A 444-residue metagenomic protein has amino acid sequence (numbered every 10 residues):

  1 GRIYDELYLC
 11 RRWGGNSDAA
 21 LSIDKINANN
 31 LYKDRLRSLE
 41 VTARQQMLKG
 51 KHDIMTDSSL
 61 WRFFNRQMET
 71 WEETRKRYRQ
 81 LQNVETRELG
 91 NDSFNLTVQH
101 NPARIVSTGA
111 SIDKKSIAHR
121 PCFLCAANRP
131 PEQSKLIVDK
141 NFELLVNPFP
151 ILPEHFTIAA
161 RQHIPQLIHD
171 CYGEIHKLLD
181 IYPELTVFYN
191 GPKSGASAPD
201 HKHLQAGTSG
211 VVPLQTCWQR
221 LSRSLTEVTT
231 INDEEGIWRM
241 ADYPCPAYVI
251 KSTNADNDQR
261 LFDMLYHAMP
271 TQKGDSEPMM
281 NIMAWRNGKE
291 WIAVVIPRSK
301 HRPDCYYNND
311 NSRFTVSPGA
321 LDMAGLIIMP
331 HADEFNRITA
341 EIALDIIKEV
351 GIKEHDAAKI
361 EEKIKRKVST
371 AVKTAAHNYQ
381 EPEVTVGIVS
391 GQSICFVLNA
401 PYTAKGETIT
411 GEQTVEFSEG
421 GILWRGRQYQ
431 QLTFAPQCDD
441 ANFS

Functional and structural regions predicted by a protein language model:
G1-D170, E174, S197, S209-V372: Active-site microenvironments that recognize anionic phosphate/pyrophosphate groups
G90-D92, I181, A198, N378-Q380 (+1 more regions): Solvent-exposed loop and beta-edge segments used for protein-protein assembly and interaction
D180-T186, Q272-E277: Short secondary-structure junctions
I181-T216: Active-site beta-strand/loop microenvironment that shapes enzyme catalytic pockets
A371-S444: Conserved, single-site charged/polar hotspot
